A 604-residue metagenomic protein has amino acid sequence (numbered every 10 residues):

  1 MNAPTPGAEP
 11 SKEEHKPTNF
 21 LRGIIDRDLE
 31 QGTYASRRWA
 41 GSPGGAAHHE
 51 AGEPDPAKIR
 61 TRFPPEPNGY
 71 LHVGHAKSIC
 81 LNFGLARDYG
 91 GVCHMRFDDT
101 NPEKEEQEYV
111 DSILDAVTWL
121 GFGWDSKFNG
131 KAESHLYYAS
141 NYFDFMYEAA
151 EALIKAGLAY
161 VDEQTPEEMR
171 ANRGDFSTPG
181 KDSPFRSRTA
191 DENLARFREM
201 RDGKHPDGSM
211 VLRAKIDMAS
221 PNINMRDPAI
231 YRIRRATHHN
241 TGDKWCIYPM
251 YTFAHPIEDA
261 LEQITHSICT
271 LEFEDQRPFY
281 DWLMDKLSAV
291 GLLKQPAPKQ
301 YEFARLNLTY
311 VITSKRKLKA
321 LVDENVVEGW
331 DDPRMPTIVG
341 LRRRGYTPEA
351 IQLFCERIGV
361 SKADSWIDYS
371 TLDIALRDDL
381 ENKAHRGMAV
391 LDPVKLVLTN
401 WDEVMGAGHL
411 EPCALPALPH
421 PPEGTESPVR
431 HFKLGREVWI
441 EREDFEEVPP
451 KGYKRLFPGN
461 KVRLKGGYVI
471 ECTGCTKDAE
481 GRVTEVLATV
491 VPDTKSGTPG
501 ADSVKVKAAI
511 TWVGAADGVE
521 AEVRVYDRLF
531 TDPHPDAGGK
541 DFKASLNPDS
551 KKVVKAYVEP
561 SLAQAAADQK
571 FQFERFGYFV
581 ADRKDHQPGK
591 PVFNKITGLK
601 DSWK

Functional and structural regions predicted by a protein language model:
M1-E9: N-terminal acidic, proline/glycine-rich, low-complexity intrinsically disordered segments
P17-I25, Q31-L114, T237-L271: N-terminal catalytic cores of NTP/NDP-binding nucleotidyl/phosphoryl-transfer enzymes
Q31, G84-V92, A116-N129, A260 (+2 more regions): Secondary-structure transition/capping motifs at alpha-helix termini and the adjoining loop/turn into the next element
P67, R96-K104, K131-D144, E167 (+5 more regions): Conserved short loop/turn motifs at secondary-structure junctions
N101, Q107, Y138, F145 (+6 more regions): Active-site cores that bind ATP or allylic diphosphates and position pyrophosphate for catalysis
Y109-Y138, A150-A152, G157-Y160: A glycine-rich helix N-cap at a beta->alpha junction
P296-A375, D379: Long, charged, mostly alpha-helical binding arms that flank functional sites
F354-K604: Substrate/cofactor-recognition hotspot
